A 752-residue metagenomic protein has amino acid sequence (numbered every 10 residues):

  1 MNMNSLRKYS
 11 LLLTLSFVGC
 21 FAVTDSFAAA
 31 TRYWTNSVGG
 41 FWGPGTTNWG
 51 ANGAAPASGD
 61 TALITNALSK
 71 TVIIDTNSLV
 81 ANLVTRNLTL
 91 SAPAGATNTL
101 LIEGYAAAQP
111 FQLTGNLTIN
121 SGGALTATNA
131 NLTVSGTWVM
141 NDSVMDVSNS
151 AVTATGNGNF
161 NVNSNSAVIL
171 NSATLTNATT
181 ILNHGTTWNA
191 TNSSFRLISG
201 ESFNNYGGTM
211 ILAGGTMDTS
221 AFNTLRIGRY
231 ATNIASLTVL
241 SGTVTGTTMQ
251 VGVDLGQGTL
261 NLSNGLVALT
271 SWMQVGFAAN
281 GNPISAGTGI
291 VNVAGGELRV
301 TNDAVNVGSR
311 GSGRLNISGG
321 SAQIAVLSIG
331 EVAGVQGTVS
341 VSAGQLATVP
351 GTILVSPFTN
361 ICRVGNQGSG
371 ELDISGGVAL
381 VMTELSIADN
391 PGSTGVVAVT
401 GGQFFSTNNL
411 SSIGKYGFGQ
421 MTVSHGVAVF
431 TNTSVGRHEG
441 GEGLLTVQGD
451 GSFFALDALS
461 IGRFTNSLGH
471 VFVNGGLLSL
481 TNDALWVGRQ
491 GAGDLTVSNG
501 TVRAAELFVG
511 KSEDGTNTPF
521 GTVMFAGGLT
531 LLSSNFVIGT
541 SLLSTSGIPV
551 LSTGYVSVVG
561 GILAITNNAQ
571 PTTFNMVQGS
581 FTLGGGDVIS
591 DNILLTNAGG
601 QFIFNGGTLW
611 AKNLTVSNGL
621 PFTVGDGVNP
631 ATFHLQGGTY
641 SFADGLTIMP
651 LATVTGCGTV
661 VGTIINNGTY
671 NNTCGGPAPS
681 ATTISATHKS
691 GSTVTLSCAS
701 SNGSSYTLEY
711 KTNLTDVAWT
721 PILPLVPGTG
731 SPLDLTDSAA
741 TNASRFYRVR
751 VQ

Functional and structural regions predicted by a protein language model:
M1-A30: Sec-dependent, cleavable N-terminal signal peptides
G19-G122, D644-G645, T659-P677: Solvent-exposed adhesion/ligand-recognition segments of exported proteins
A29-T31, N672-Q752: Short, composition-biased motifs enriched in small/polar/acidic residues
A94-T99, A108, L125-T128, S164-A167 (+19 more regions): Surface-exposed loop/turn motifs in large extracellular/passenger domains
Y105-S150, G156: Right-handed parallel beta-helix
A154, A611-L614, G627-G675: Extracellular beta-solenoid/beta-roll
N157-F160, S193-E201, S220-R229, T245-V251 (+15 more regions): Extracellular beta-strand/beta-solenoid scaffold signature
